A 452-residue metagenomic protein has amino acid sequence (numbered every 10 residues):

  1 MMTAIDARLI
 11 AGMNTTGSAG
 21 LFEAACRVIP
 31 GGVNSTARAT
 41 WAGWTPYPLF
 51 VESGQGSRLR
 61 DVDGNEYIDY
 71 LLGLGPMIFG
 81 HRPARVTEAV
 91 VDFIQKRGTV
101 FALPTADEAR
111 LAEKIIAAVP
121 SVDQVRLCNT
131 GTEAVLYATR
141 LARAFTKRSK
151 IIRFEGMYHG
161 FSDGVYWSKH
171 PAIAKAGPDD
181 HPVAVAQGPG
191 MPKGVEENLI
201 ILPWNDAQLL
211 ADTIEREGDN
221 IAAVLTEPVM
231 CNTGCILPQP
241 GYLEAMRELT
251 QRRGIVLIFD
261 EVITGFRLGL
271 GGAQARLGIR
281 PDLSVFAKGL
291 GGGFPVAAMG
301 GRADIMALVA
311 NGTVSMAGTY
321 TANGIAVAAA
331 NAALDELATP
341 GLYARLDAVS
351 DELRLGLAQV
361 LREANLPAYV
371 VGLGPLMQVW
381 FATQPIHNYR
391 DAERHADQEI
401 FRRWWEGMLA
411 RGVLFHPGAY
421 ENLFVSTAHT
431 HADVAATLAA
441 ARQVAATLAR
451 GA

Functional and structural regions predicted by a protein language model:
M2-A452: Conserved N-terminal phosphate-binding loop of PLP-dependent enzymes in the Aspartate aminotransferase
